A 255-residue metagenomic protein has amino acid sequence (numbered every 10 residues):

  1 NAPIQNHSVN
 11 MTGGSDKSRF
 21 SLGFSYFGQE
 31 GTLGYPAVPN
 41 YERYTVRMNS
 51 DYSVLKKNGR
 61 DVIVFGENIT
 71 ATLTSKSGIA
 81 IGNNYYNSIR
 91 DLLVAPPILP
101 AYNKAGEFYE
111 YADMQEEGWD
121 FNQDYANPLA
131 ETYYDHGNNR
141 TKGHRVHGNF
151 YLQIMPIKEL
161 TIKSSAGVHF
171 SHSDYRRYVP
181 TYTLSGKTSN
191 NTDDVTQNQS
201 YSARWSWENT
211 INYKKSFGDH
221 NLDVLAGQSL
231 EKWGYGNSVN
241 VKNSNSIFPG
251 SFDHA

Functional and structural regions predicted by a protein language model:
N1, G34-Y41, T45, N49-R145 (+1 more regions): Surface-exposed loop/interface segments of Gram-negative outer-membrane beta-barrel transport/assembly proteins
N1-Y35, E131-H136, L152-I157: Residues embedded in well-ordered regular secondary structure
S8, R19-G23, G59-V64, Y151 (+3 more regions): Membrane-spanning beta-strand positions in outer-membrane beta-barrel proteins
T12-D16, S25, D51-K57, Q153-M155 (+2 more regions): Structural signature of outer-membrane beta-barrel channels/translocons
